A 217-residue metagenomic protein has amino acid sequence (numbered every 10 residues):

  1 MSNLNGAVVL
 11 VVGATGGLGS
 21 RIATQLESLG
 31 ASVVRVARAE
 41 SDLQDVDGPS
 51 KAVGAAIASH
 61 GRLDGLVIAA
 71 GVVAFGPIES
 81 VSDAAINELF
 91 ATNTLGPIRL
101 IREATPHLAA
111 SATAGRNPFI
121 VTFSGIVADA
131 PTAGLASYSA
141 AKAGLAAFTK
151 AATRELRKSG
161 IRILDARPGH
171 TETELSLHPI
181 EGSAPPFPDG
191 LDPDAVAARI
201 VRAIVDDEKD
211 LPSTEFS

Functional and structural regions predicted by a protein language model:
T15, A23: N-terminal Rossmann NAD(P)H-binding glycine-rich loop of SDR-like oxidoreductase domains
A69-A74: Conserved NAD(P)H cofactor-binding loop of Rossmann-fold oxidoreductase domains
P77-I78, A85-F90: Substrate-binding pocket helix/loop in short-chain dehydrogenase/reductase
E79, T132-A136: Active-site loop immediately N-terminal to the catalytic Tyr-X3-Lys motif of short-chain dehydrogenase/reductase
I101, A141: Active-site helix of classical SDR
G125: Residue(s) in the substrate-gating loop at a strand-loop-helix junction that position the organic substrate next
D165-A166, E181-S217: C-terminal helical subdomain
